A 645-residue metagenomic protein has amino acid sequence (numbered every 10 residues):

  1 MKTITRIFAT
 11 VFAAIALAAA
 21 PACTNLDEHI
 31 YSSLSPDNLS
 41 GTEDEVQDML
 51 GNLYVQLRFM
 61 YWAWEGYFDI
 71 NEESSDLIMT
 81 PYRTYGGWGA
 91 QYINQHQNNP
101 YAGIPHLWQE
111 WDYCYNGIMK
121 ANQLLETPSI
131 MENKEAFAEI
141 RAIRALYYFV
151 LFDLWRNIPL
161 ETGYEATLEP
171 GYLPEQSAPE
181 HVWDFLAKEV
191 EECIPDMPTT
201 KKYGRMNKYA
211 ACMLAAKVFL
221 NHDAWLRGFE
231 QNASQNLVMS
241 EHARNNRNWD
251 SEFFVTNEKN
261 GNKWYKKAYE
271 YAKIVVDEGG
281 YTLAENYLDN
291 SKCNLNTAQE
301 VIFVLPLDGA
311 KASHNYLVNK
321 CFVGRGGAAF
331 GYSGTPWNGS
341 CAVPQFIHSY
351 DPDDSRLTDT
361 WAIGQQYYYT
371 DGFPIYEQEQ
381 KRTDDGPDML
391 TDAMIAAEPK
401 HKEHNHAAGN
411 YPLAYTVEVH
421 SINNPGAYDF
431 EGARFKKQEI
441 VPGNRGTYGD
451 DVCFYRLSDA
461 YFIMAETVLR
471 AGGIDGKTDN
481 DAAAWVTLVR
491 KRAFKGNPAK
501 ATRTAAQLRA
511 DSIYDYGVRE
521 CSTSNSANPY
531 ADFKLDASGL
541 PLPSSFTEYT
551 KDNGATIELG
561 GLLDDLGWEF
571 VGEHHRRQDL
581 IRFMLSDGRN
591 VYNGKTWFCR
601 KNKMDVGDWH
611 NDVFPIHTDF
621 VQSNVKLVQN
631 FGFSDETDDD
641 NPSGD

Functional and structural regions predicted by a protein language model:
A9-A19: Bacterial N-terminal signal peptides
A22-C23, C114, F185, N207-A210 (+8 more regions): Long, intrinsically disordered, low-complexity segments
T24-W88, I158, E191-E192, R205-Y209 (+2 more regions): An aromatic- and glycine-enriched ligand-binding surface/loop that stacks and positions planar moieties
T42-Y61, R83-W155, P170-M206, G409-Y455 (+3 more regions): Conserved, well-structured interaction surfaces
D359, I363-R492: C-terminal substrate/ligand-recognition segments
